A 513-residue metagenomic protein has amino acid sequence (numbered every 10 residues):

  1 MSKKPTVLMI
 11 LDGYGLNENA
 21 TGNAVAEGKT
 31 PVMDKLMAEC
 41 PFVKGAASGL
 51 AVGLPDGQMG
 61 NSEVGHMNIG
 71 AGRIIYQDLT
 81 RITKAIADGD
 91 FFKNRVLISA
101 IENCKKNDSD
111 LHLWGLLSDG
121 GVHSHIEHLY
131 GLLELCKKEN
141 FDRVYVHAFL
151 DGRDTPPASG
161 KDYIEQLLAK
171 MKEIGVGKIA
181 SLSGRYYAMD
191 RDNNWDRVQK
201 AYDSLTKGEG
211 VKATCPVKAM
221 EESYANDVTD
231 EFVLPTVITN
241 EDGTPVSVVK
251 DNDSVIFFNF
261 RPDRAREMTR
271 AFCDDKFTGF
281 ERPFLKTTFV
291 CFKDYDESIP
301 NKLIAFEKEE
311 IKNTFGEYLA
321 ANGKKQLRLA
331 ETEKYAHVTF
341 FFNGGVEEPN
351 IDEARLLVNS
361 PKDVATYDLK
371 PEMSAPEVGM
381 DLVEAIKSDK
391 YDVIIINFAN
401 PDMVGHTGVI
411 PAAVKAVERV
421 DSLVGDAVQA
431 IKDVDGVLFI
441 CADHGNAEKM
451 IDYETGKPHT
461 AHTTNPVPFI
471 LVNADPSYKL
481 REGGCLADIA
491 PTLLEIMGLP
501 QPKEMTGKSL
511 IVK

Functional and structural regions predicted by a protein language model:
M1-K513: Feature captures the catalytic ectodomains and active-site-proximal regions of enzymes that hydrolyze or transfer
